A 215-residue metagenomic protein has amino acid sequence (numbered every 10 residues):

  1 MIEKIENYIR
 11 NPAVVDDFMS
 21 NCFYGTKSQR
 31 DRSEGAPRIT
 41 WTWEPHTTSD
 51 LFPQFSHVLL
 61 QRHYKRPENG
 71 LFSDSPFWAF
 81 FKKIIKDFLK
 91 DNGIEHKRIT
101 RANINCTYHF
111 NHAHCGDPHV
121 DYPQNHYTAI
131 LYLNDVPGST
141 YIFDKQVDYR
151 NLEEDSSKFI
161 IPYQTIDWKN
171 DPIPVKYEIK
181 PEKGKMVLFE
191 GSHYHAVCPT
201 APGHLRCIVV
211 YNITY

Functional and structural regions predicted by a protein language model:
M1-E95: Non-heme Fe(II)/2-oxoglutarate
S73, W78-K82, K86, D91-Y215: Catalytic core of non-heme Fe(II) oxygenases with the double-stranded beta-helix
